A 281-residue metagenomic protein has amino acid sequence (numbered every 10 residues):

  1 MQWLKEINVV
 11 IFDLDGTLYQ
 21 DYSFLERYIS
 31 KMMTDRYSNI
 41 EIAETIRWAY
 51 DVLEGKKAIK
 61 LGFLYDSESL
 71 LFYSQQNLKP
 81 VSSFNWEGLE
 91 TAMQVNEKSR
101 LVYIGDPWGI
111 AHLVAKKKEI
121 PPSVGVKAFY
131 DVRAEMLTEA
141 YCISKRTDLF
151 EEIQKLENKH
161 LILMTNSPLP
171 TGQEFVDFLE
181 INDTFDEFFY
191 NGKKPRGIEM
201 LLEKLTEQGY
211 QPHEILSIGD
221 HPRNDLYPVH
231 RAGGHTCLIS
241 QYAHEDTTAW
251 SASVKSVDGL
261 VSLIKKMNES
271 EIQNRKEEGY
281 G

Functional and structural regions predicted by a protein language model:
M1-I7, S38, T147-K155, I162-G281: Asp-based, Mg2+/Mn2+-dependent phosphohydrolase catalytic module
M1-Y65: Active-site neighborhood of HAD-like aspartate-dependent phosphohydrolases
I11, I104-W108, E135-L163, E199: Short, acidic loop-to-helix structural element flanking the phosphoryl-transfer center in phosphate-processing enzymes
L14-Y19, E139, N166, G219: Short, charged/polar micro-motifs that form catalytic or ligand-binding hotspots
L25-M33, I46, I104-H112, Y130 (+1 more regions): An amphipathic alpha-helix signature
D35-A49, K118-Y130, D183: Short, surface-exposed acidic
E54-A134: A metal-dependent, Asp-based hydrolase signature
